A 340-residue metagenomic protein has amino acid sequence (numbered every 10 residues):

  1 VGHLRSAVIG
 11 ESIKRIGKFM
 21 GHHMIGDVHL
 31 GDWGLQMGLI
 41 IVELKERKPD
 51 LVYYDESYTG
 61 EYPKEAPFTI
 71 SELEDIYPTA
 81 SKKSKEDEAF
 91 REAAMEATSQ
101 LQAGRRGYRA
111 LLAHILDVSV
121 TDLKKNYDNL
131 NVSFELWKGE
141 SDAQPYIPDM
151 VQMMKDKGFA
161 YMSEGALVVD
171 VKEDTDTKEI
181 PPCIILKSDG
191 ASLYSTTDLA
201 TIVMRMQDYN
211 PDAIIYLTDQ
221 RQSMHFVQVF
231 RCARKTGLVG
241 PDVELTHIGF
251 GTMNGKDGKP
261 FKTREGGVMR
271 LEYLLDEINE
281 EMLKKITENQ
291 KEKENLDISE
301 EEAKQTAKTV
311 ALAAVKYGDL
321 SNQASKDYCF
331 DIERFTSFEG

Functional and structural regions predicted by a protein language model:
V1-G340: NTP-dependent nucleotidyl-transfer catalytic core
